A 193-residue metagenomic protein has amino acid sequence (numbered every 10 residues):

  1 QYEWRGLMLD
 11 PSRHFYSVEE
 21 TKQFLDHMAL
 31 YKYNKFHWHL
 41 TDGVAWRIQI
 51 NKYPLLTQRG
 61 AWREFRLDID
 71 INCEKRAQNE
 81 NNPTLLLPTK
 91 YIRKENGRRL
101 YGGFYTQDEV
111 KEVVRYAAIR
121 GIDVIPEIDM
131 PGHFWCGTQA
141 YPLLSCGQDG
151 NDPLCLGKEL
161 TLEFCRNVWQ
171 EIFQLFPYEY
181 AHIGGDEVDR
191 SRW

Functional and structural regions predicted by a protein language model:
Q1-L162, R166-H182: Feature activates predominantly on carbohydrate-active enzymes
R63, R192-W193: Conserved N-terminal glycine/acidic-rich loop preference
M130-G132, D186-S191: Short, internal active-site loops enriched in acidic
Q139, S191-R192: Residue-level recognition of conserved structural "scaffold" positions that shape functional pockets and channels
